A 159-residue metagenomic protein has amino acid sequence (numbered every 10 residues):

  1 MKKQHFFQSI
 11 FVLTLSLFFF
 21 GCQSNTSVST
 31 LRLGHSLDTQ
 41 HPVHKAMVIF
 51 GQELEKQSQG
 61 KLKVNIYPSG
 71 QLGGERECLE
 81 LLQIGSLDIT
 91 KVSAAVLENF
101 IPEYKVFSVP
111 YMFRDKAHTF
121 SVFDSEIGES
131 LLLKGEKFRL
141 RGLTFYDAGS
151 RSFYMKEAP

Functional and structural regions predicted by a protein language model:
M1-T30: Short, low-complexity disordered leader/linker segments with a strong preference for bacterial N-terminal type II
C22-H35, E55-K63, E136, A158-P159: Immediate post-signal peptide segment of exported/extracytoplasmic ligand-binding proteins
R32-I49, S69-G73: Extracytoplasmic "Venus flytrap"
A46-K56, L81: Residue-level detector of alpha-helical secondary structure
Q52, Q83, S93-P159: Contiguous mixed-secondary-structure segments that line small-molecule binding/active-site clefts of soluble domains
G60-L62, C78-V92: Alpha-to-beta junction loops
V64-I66, G142: Generic structural signal for residues in well-ordered beta-strands
Y67-E80, A148: Short helix-initiation/N-cap motifs at beta->coil->alpha
